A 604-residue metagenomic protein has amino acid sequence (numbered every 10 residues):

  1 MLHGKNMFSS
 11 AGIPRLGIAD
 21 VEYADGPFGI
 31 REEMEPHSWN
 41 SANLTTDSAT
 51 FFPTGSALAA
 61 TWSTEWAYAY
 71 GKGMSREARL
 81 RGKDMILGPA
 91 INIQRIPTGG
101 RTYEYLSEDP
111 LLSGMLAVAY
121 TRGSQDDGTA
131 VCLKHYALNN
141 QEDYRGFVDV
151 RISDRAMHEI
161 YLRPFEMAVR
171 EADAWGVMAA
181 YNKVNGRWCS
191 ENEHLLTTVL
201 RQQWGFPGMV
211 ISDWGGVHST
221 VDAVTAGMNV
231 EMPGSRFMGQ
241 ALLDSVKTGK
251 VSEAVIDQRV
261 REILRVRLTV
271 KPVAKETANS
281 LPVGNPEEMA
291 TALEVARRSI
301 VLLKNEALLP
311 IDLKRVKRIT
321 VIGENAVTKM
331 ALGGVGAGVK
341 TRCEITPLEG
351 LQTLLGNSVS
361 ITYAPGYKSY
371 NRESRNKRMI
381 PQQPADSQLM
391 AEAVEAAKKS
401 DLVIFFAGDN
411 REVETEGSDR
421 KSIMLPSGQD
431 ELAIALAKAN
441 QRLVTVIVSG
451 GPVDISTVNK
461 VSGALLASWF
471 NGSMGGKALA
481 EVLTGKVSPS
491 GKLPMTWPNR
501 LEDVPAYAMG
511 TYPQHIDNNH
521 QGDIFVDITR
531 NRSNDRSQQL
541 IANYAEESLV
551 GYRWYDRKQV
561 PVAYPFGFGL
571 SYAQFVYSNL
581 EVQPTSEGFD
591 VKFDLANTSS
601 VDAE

Functional and structural regions predicted by a protein language model:
M1-E604: Glycoside hydrolase catalytic-domain context in secreted enzymes
